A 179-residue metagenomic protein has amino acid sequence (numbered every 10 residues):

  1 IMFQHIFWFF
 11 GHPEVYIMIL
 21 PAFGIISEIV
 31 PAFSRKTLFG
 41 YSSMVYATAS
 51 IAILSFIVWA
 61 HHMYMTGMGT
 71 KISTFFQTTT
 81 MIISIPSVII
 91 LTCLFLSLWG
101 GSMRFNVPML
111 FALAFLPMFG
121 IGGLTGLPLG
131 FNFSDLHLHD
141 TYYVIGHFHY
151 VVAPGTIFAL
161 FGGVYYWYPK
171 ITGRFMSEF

Functional and structural regions predicted by a protein language model:
I1-F179: Membrane-embedded and interfacial regions of multi-pass energy-transducing membrane proteins
